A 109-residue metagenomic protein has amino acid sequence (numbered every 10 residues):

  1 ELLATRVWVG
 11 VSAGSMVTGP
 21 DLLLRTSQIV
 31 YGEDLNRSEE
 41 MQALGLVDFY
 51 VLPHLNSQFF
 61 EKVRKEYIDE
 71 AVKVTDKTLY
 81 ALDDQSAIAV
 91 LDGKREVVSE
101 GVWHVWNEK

Functional and structural regions predicted by a protein language model:
L2-D21: Catalytic nucleophile loop
L22-K109: C-terminal and late-domain segments of enzyme folds
